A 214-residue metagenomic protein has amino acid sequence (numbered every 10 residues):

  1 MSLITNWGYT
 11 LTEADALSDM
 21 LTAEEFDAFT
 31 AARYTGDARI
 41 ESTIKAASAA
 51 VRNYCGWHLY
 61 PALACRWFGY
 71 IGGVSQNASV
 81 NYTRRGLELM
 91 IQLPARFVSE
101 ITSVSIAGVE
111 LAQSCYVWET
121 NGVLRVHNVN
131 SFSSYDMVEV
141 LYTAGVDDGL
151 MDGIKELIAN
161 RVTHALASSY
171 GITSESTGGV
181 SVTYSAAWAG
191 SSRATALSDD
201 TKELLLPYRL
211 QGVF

Functional and structural regions predicted by a protein language model:
M1-F214: Divalent metal-cofactor coordination and adjacent catalytic microenvironments
